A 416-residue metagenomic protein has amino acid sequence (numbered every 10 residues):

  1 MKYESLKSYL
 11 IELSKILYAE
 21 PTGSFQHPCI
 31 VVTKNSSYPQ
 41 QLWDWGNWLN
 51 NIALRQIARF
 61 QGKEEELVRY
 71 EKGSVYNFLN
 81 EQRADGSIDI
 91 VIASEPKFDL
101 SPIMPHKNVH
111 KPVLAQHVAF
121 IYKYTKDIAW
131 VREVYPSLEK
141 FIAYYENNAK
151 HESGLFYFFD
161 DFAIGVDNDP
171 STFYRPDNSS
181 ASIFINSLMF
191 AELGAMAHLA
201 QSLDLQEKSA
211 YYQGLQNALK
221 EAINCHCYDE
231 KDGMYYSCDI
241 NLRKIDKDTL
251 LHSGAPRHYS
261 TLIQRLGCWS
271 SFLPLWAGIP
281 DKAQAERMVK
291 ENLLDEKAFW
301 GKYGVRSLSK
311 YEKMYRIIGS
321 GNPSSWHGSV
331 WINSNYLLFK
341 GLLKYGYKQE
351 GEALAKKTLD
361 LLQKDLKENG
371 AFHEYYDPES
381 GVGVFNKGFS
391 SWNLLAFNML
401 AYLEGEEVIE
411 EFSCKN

Functional and structural regions predicted by a protein language model:
M1-Q40, I128-W130, E139-Y144, A200-Q201 (+3 more regions): Acidic/polar, glycine-enriched structural segments that form the non-catalytic walls/loops of the carbohydrate-binding
K2-A19, E66, G73-F78, R83-S87 (+6 more regions): Active-site acid/base region of carbohydrate-active enzymes
E4-I11, E20-F25, D89, N147-Y157 (+3 more regions): Catalytic cores of carbohydrate-active enzymes
S24-Q41, I88-H110, G154-S180, D232-S270 (+2 more regions): Carbohydrate-binding/catalytic loop surfaces
Q40-Y157, I183-S187, C268, P274 (+3 more regions): Aromatic-rich carbohydrate-recognition surfaces in CAZymes
E71, V131, S209, Q216 (+2 more regions): Solenoid-repeat scaffolds in large eukaryotic assemblies
A195, S202, L215-A222, I279-D281 (+2 more regions): Long, repeat-rich segments with strong aromatic
K290-G301, S307-K313, S324, L337-N416: Non-catalytic C-terminal accessory modules of carbohydrate-active enzymes
